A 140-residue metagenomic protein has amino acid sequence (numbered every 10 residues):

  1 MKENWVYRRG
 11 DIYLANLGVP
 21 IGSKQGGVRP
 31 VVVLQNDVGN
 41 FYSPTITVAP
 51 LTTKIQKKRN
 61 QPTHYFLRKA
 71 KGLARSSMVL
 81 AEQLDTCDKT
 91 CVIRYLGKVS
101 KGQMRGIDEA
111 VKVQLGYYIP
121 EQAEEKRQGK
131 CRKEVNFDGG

Functional and structural regions predicted by a protein language model:
M1-G140: Conserved functional hotspots at enzyme active or ligand-binding sites that engage polyanionic ligands
